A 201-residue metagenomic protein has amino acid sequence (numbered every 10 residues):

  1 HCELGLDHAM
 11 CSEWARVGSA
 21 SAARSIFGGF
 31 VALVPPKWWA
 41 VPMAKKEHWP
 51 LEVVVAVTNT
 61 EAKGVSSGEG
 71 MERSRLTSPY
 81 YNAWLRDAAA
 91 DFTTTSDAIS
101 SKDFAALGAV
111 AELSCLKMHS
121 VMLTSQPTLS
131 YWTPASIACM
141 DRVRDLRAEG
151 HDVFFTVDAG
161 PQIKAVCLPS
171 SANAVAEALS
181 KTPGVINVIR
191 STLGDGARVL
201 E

Functional and structural regions predicted by a protein language model:
H1-H48: Gly/Ser-rich oxyanion-binding loop with an adjacent helix/lid that shapes the negatively charged ligand pocket
M43-E201: C-terminal nucleotide
